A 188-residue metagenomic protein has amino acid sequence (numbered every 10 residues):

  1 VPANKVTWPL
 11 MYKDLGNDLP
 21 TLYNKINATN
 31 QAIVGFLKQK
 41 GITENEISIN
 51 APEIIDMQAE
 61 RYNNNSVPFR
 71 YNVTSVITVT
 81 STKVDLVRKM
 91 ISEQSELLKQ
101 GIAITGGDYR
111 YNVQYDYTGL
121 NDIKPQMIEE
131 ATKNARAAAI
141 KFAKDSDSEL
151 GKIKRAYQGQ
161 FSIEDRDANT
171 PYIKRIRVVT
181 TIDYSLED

Functional and structural regions predicted by a protein language model:
V1-D188: Short, charged, surface-exposed interaction patches
